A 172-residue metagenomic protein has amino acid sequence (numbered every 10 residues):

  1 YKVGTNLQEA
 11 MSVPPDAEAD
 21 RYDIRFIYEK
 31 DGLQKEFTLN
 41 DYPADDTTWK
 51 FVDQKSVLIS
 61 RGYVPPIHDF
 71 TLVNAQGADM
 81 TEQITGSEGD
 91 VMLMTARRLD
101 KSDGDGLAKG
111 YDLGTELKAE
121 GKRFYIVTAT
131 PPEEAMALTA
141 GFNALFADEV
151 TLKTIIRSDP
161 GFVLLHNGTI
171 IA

Functional and structural regions predicted by a protein language model:
K2-A172: Extracytosolic and intramembrane catalytic regions of membrane-associated proteins in envelope/secretory systems
